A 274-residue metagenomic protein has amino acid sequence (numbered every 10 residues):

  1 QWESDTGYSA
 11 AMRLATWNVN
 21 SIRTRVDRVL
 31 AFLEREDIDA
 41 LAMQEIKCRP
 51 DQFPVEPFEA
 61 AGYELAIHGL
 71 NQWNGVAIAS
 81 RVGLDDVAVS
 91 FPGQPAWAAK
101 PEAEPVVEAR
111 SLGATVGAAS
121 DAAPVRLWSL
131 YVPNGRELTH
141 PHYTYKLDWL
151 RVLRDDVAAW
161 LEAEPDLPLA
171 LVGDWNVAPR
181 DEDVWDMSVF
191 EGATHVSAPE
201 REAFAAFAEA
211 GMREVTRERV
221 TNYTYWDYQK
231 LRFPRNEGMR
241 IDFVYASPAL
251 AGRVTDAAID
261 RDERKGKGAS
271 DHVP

Functional and structural regions predicted by a protein language model:
E3-V76, D121: N-terminal, active-site-proximal structural segment of metallo-dependent hydrolase catalytic domains
G7-S9, A258-P274: Surface polyanion/phosphate-binding segment centered on an Asp-His-Pro turn
M12-S21, P124-T139, H272: Active-site-proximal beta-strand elements of phosphoester/diester hydrolases
L14-N18, V29, L33-D51, L127 (+3 more regions): Active-site beta-strand/loop signature of hydrolases that rely on acidic residues for catalysis
A31-L33, E108-A122, V152-L167: Short amphipathic alpha-helices and their capping/turn segments at secondary-structure boundaries
I46-R49, F53-E137: Structured beta-strand-rich core segments of catalytic domains in phosphoester-bond hydrolases
A61-G62, W149-I241: Metal-dependent phosphoesterases centered on the DNase I-like endonuclease/exonuclease/phosphatase
Q72-V87, R232-G252: Conserved beta strand-loop-helix elements of the APE1-like EEP
